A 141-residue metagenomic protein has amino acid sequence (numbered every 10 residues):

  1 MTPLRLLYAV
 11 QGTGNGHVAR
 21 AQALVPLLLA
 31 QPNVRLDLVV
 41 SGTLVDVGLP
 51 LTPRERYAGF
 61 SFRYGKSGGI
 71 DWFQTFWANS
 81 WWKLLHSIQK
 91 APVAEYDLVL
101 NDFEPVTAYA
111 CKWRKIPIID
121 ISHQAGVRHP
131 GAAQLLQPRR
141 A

Functional and structural regions predicted by a protein language model:
P3-L4, Y8-N15, A30, V34-K83: Conserved nucleotide-sugar phosphate-binding/catalytic loop shared by glycosyltransferases and other
T13-H17, E104-T107: Gly/Ser/Thr-rich loops at beta-strand to alpha-helix junctions that form or flank small-molecule/cofactor-binding
H17-L29: Short amphipathic alpha-helix
L29-A30, K112: Anion (oxyanion) recognition and catalysis
N33-V34, R114-P117: A short helix->loop->beta-strand "cap" motif at the edges of active sites that frequently abuts
L44-D46, V99-R114: An aromatic- and histidine-rich active-site surface loop
G69-V106: Conserved nucleotide-sugar donor-binding subdomain of glycosyltransferases
P117-A141: Active-site-proximal region of nucleotide-activated glycan assembly enzymes, centered on histidine/acidic-rich loops
